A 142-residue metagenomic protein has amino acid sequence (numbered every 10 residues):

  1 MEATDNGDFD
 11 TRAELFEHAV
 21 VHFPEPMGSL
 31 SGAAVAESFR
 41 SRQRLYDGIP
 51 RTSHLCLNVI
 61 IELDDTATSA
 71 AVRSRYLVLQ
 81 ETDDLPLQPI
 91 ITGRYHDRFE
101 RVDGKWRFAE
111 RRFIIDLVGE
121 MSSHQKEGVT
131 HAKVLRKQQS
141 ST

Functional and structural regions predicted by a protein language model:
M1-T4: Hydrophobic/aromatic side-chain positions at a characteristic register within alpha-helices of tetratricopeptide repeats
F9-Y76: A solvent-exposed, acidic/Ser-Thr-rich amphipathic alpha-helical stretch
A19, V78-Q80, I115-L117: Feature marks short, surface-exposed loop/turn motifs that line or immediately flank catalytic pockets and channel
H54-C56, I90-Y95: Short, surface-exposed coil-to-beta transition loops
A71, T92-Q125: Short beta-strand edge/turn micro-motifs at domain boundaries
Y76-Q80, F99-R101: Beta-strand elements of well-folded, non-transmembrane domains
V78-Q88: Short, cysteine-centered beta-strand-loop-beta hairpins and adjacent loop/turn segments enriched in charged/polar
G119-T142: Acidic/histidine-enriched, glycine/proline-rich intrinsically disordered or flexible terminal extensions
